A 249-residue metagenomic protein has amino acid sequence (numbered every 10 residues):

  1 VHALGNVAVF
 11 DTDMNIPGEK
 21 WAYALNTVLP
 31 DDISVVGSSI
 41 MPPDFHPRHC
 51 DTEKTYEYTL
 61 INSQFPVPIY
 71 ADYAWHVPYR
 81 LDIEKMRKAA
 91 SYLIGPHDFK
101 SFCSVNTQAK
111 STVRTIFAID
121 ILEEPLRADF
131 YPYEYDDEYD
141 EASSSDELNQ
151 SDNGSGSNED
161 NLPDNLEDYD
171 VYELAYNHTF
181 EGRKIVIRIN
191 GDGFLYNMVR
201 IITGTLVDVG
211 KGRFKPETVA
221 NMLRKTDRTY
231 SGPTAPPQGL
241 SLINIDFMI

Functional and structural regions predicted by a protein language model:
V1-I249: Structured-RNA-binding interfaces characteristic of tRNA pseudouridine synthases
